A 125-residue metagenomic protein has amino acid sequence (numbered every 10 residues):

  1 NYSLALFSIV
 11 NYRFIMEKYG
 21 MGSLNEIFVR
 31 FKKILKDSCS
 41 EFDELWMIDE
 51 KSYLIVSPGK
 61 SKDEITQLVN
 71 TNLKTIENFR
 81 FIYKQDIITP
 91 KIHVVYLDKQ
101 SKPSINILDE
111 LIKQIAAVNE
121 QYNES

Functional and structural regions predicted by a protein language model:
N1-L4, V10-K36, W46-E50, K62-N70 (+2 more regions): Conserved long alpha-helical elements within nucleotide-processing catalytic cores of c-di-GMP signaling and class III
S3, M47-P58, T75, F79-I115: A short glycine-enriched loop-to-beta-strand structural element that forms part of the catalytic core of nucleotide
D37-F42, K74-Q85, V118-Y122: Short catalytic/binding micro-motifs of nucleotide second-messenger systems
